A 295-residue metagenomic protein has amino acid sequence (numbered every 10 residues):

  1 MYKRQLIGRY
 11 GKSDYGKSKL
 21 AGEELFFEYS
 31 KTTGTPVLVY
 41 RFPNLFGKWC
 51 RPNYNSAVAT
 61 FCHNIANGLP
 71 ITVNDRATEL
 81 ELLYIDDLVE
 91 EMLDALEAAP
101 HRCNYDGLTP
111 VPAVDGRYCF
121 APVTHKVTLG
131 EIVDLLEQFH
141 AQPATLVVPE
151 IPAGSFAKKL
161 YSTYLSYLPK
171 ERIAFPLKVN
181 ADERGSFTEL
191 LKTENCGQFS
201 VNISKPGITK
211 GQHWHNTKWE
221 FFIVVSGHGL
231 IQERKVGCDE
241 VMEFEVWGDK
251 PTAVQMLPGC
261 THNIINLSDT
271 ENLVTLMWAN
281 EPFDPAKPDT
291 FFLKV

Functional and structural regions predicted by a protein language model:
M1-Q5: Conserved small/polar residues in nucleotide/adenosyl-binding loops
Y10-P43, S56-N67: Active-site Tyr-X1-5-Lys
P43-N44, H63-L83, C103, P112-P122: A conserved pocket-lining segment of Rossmann-fold NAD(P)-dependent short-chain dehydrogenase/reductase
C50-T60, A77-A98, L129-D134: Substrate-positioning beta->alpha
D94-V179: Mid/C-terminal beta-alpha module of Rossmann-like enzyme folds, strongest in SDR-family dehydrogenases/epimerases
I173-Q212: A short glycine-rich, His/Asp/Glu-containing loop-to-beta-strand
K235-N263: Short acidic-glycine-tyrosine-enriched beta hairpin
C238-E240, I265-V295: Double-stranded beta-helix
